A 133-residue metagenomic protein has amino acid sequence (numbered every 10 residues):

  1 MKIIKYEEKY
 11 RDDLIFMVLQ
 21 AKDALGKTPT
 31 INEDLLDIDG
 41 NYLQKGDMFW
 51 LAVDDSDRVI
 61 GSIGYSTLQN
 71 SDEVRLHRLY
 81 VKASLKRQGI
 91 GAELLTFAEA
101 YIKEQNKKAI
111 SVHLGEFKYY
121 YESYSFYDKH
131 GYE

Functional and structural regions predicted by a protein language model:
M1-I3: Extreme N-terminal starter segment of soluble prokaryotic enzymes
K5-H77, K82, L95-F97, Y101 (+1 more regions): Acetyl-CoA-dependent GNAT
Q69, G91, Y120: Short, conserved glycine- and acidic-residue-centered signature motifs in active-site or ligand-binding loops
V81, R87-A100, S125-K129: Conserved acetyl-CoA-binding loop-helix of GNAT-fold acetyltransferases
K86, S111-S123: Conserved beta-strand-loop-alpha-helix junction that forms the acyl-donor binding cleft
Q105, K129-H130: Structural motif
K108, E133: Short acidic/polar active-site loop segments enriched in Thr and Asp
